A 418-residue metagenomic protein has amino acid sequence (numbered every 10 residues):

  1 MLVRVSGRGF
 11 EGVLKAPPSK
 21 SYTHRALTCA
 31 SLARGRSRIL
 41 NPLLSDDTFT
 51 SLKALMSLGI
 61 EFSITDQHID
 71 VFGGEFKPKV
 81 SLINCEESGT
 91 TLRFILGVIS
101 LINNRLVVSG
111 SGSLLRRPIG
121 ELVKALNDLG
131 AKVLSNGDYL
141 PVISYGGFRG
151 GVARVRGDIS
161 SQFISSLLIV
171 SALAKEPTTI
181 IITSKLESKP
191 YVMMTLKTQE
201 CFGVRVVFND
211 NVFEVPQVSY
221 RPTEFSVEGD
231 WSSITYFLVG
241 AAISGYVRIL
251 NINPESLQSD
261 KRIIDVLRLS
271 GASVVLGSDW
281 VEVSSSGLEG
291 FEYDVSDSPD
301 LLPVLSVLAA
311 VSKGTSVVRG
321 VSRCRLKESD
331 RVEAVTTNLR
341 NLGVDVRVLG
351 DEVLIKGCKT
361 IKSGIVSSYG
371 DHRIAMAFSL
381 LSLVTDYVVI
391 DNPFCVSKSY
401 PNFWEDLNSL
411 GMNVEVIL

Functional and structural regions predicted by a protein language model:
M1-L418: Short, structured segments at the rim of ligand-binding sites
